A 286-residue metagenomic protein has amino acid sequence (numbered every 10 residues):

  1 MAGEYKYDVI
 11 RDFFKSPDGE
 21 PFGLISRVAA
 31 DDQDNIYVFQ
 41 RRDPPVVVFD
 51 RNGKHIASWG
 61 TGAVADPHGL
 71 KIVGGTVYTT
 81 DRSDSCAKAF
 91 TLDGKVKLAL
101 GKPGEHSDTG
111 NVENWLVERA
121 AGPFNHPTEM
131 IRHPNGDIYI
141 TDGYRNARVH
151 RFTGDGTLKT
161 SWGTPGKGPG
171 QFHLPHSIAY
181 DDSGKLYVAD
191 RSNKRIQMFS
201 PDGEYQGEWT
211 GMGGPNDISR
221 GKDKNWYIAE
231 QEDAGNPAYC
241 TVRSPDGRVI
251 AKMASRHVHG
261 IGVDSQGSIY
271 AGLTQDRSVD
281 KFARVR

Functional and structural regions predicted by a protein language model:
M1-R286: Eukaryotic scaffold repeat domains enriched in small/polar residues
